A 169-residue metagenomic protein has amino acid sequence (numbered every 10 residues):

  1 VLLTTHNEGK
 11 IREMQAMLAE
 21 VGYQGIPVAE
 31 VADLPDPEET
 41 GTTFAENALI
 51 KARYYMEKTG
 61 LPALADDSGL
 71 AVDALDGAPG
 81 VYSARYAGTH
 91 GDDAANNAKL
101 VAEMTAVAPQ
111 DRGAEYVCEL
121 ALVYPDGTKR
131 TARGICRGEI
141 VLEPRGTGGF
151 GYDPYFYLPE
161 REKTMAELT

Functional and structural regions predicted by a protein language model:
L2, E8-P27, V31-T169: Anionic-ligand binding patches
